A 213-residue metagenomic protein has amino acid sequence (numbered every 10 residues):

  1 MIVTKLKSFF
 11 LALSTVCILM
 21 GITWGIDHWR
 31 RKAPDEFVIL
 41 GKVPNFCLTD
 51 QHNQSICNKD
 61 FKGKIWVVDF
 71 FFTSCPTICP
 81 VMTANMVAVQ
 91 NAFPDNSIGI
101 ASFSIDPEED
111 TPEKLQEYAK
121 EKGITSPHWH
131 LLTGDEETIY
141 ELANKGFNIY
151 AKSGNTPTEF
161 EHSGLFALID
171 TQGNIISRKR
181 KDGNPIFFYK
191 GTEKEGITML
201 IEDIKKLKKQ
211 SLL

Functional and structural regions predicted by a protein language model:
M1-C47, L207-L213: N-terminal targeting signals for export/organelle localization
V43-P44, W66, S163-G164: Short loop/turn microsegments at loop-to-beta-strand junctions
T49-D50, I169: Hydrophobic alpha-helical segments, especially N-terminal targeting/anchoring helices
N58-V81, N85-M86, A101: Short active-site neighborhood of thiol/selenol oxidoreductases, capturing the structured segment around
M82-L142: Structural microenvironment flanking redox-active thiols in thiol-disulfide oxidoreductases
Y118-E121, P127-T138, A151, H162 (+2 more regions): Soluble extramembrane regions of membrane proteins in the secretory/endomembrane system
N155-L213: Thiol-/selenol-based redox modules, centered on thioredoxin-like and closely related oxidoreductase domains
